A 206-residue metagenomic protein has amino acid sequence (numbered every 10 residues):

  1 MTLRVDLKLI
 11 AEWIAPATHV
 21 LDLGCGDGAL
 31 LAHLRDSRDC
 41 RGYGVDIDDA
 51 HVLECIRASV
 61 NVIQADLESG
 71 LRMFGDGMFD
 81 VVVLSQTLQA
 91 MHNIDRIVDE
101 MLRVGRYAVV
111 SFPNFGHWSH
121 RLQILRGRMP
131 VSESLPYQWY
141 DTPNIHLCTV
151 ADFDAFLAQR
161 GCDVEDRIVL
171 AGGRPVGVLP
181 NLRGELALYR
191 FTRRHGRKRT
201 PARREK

Functional and structural regions predicted by a protein language model:
T2-A17: Conserved alpha-helix/loop element of class I SAM-dependent methyltransferases that forms part of the SAM/SAH-binding
G24-G26: Class I SAM-dependent methyltransferase "Motif I" SAM/SAH-binding loop
G28-A32: Glycine-rich SAM-binding Motif I of class I
H33-G70: Class I SAM-dependent methyltransferase SAM/SAH-binding core
G70-D76: Short conserved loop adjoining the S-adenosyl-L-methionine
V81-H92: A short SAM/SAH-binding and catalytic strip from SAM-dependent methyltransferases
R96-E100, Y107-G196: S-adenosyl-L-methionine-dependent methyltransferase catalytic module, highlighting the catalytic core
